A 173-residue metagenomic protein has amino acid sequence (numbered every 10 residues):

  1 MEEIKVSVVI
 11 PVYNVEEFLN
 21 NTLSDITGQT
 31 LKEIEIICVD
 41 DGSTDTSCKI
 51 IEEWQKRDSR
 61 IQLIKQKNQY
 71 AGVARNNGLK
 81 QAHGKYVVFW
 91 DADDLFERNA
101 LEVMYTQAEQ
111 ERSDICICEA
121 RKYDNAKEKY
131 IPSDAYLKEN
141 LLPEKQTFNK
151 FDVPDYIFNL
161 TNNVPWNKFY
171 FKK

Functional and structural regions predicted by a protein language model:
M1-K173: Nucleotide-sugar donor-binding/catalytic module of glycosyltransferases that assemble extracellular/cell-envelope
